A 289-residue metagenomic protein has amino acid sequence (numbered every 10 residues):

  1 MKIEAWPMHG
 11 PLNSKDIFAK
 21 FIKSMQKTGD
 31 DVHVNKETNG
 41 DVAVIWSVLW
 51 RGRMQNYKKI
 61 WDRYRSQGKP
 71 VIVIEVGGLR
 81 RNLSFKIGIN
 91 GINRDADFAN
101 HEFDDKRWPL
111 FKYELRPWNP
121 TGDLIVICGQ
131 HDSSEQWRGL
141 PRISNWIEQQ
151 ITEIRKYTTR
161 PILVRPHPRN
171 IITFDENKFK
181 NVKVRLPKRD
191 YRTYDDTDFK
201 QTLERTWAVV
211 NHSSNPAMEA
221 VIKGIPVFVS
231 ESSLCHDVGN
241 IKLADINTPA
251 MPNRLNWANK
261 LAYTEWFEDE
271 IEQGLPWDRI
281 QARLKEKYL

Functional and structural regions predicted by a protein language model:
M1-S47, R51, S134, L284-L289: N-terminal pre-catalytic "stem/leader" segment of glycosyltransferase-like enzymes
W6-M8, W46-V48, I74-G78, G122-S134 (+2 more regions): Short loop/turn segments at strand-loop or loop-helix junctions that form parts of catalytic or ligand-binding pockets
P7-G10, E148-Y194: Catalytic donor nucleotide-activated moiety binding site of glycosyltransferases and closely related
S14-I22, R53-K59, P141-E153: Well-ordered, non-membrane alpha-helical segments in soluble/globular domains
G29, H33-H101: Basic, amphipathic N-terminal segments that precede the first structured/catalytic domain
S84-G122, D237-L289: Leloir-type glycosyltransferase catalytic cores
R116-I172, T264-E272: Active-site donor-nucleotide binding/catalytic segment of nucleotide-sugar enzymes
Y194-I241: A donor-sugar binding/catalytic signature common to diverse glycosyltransferases and related nucleotide-sugar
